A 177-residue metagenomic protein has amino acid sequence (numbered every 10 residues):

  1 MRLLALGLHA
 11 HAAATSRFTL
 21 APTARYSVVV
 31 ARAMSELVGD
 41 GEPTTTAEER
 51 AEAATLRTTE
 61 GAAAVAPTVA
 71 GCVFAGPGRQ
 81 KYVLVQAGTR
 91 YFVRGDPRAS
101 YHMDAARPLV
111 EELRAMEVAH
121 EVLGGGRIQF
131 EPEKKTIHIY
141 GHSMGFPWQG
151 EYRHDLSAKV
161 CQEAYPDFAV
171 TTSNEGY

Functional and structural regions predicted by a protein language model:
M1-R17: N-terminal chloroplast transit peptides
L3, L20-P22, V28-Y177: Intrinsic low-complexity, intrinsically disordered or marginally ordered coil/linker segments
